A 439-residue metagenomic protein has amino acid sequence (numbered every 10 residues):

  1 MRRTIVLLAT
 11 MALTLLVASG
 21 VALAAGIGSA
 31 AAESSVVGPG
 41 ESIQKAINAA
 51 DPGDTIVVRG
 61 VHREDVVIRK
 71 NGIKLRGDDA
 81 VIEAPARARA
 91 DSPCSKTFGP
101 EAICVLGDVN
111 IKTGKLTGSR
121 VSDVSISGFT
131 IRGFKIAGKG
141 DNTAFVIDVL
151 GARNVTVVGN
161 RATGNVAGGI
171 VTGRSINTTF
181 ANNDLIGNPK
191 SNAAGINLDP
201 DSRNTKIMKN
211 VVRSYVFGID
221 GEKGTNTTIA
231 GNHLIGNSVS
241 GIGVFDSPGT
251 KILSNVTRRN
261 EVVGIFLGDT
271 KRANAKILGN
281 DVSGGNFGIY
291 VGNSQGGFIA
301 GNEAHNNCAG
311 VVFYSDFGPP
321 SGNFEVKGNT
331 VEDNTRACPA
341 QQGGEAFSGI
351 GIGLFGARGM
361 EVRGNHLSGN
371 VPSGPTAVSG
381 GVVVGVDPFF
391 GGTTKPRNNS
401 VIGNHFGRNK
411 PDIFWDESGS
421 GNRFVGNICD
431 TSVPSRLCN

Functional and structural regions predicted by a protein language model:
A9-A22: Bacterial N-terminal signal peptides
G20-A32: Sec-dependent signal peptide cleavage junction
A31-R59, R63-D65, I103: Acidic Gly/Asp/Thr-rich repetitive segments characteristic of extracellular carbohydrate-active and adhesion proteins
G38-E41, G72-G140: Right-handed parallel beta-helix/beta-spiral solenoid domain characteristic of secreted/periplasmic
D51, K70-N71, G77, V121 (+25 more regions): Parallel beta-helix/beta-solenoid
A88-T117, K139-V149, G164-T172, P189-S202 (+9 more regions): Extracellular beta-strand/beta-solenoid scaffold signature
T393-N439: Leucine-rich solenoid repeat scaffolds
